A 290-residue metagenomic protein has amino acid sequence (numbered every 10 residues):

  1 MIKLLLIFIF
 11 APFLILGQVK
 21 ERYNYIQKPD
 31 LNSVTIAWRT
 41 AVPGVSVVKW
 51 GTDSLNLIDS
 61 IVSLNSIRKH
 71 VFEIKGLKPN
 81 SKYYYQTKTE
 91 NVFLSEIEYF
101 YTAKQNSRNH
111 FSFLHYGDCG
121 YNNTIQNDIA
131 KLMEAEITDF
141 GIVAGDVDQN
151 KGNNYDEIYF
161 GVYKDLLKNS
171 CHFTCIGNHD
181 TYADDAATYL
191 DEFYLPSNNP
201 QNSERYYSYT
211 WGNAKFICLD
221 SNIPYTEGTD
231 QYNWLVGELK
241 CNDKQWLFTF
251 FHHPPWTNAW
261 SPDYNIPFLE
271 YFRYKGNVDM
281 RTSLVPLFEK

Functional and structural regions predicted by a protein language model:
I2-L14: Sec-dependent N-terminal signal peptides
I15-H115, G120, K131-A135, L247: Acidic, histidine-bearing metal-coordination/catalytic regions of metal-dependent phosphoesterases
P43, C119-N122, V147-N150, N178-Y182 (+3 more regions): Solvent-exposed loop/turn segments at secondary-structure junctions within structured extracellular/periplasmic domains
S54-K69, H110-N127, Q149-K151, D191-N199 (+2 more regions): Acidic/histidine-rich helix-loop elements that form or flank divalent-metal/phosphate-binding sites at the catalytic
Y84-Y101, N153-L247, S261-E289: Extended active-site neighborhood of metal-dependent phosphoesterases/phosphodiesterases
H110-T181: Conserved, compact domain cores that house catalytic/ligand-binding motifs in diverse enzymes and effector modules
N123-M133, Q231-Y232, E238, P254: Active-site-proximal loop/helix segments of hydrolase catalytic cores
G141-V147, E238-L239, F250-H253, V285-K290: Conserved beta-strand->loop/alpha-helix structural units within folded catalytic cores of enzymes with alpha/beta
